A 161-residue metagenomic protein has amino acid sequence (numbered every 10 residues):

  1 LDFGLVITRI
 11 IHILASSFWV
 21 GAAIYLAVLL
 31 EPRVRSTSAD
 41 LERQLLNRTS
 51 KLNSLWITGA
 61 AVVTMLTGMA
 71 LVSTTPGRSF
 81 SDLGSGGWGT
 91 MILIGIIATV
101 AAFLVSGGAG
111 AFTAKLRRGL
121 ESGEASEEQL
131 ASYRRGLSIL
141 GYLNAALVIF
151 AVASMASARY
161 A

Functional and structural regions predicted by a protein language model:
L1-A161: Polytopic transmembrane helical bundles with strong interfacial aromatic enrichment
